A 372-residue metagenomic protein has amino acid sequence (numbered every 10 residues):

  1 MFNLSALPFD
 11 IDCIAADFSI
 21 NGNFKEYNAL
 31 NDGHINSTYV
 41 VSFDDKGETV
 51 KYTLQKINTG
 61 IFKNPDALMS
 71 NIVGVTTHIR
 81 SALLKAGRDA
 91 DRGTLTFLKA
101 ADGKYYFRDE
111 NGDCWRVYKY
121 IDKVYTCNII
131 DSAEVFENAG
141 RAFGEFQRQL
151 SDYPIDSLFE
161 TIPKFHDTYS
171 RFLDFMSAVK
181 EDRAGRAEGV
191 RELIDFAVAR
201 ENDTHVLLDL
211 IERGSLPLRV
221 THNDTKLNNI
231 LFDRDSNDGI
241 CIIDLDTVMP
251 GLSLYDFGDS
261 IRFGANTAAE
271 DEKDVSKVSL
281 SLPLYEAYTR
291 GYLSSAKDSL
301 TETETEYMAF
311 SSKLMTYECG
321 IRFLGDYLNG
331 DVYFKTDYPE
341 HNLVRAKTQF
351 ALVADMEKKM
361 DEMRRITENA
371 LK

Functional and structural regions predicted by a protein language model:
M1-I11: Generic start-of-chain signal for non-secretory N-termini
N3-S5, N21, N28-D32, Q55-K56 (+8 more regions): ATP-dependent phospho-/nucleotidyl transfer catalytic cores
D12-N23: A short, low-complexity linker immediately N-terminal to eukaryotic Hanks-type protein kinase catalytic domains
E26-L30, H34-D44, E48-S177, S253 (+6 more regions): Conserved ATP-binding subdomain of kinase catalytic cores across diverse folds
K63, F232-L300, T336-N342: Active-site Asp-x-Gly
T305-M315: Small/polar glycine-rich anion-binding or flexible loop at a beta-alpha turn
I321-T336: Zn-dependent metallopeptidase/amidohydrolase metal-coordination segment
M356-K359: Long, compositionally biased intrinsically disordered regions
